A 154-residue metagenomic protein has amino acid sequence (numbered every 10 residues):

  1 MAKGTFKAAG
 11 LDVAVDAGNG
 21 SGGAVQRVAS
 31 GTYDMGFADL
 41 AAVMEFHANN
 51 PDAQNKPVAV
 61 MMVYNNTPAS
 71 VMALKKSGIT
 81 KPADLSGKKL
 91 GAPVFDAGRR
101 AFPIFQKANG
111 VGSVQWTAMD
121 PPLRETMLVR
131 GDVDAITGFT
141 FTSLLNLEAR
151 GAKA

Functional and structural regions predicted by a protein language model:
M1-R130, D134, G138-F141: Short, glycine-/small- and polar/acidic-enriched structural segments that line small-molecule recognition paths
T140, L144-A154: Extracytoplasmic/periplasmic substrate-binding proteins
